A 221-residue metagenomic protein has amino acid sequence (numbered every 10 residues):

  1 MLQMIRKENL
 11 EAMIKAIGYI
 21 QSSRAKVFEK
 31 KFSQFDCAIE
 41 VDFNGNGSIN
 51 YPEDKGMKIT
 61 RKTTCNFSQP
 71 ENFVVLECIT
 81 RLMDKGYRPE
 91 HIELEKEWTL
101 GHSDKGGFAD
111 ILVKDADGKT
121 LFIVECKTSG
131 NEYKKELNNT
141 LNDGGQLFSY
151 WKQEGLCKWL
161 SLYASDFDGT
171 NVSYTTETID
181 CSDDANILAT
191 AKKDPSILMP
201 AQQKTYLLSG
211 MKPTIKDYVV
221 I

Functional and structural regions predicted by a protein language model:
M1-E8, K15-Y19, S182-I221: Non-catalytic C-terminal interaction segments of nucleic acid-processing enzymes
M1-Q69: Interdomain/boundary linker segments immediately adjacent to catalytic/signaling cores
V27-E40, N66-F67, E90-G118: Active-site metal-binding core of divalent-cation-utilizing nuclease and nuclease-like domains
I59-E95: Short, well-structured hydrophobic secondary-structure segments
C78, A109-Y133, I221: Conserved catalytic cores of phosphodiester-cleaving nucleases, focusing on short active-site segments
R88, F108, T120, G155-K158: Short loop/turn motifs at secondary-structure junctions
I92-K96, S103-F108, C126, Q202-V220: N-terminal non-globular leader segments, chiefly Sec-dependent signal peptides
E93, H102, K127, Y133-N186: Nucleic-acid nuclease catalytic cores
